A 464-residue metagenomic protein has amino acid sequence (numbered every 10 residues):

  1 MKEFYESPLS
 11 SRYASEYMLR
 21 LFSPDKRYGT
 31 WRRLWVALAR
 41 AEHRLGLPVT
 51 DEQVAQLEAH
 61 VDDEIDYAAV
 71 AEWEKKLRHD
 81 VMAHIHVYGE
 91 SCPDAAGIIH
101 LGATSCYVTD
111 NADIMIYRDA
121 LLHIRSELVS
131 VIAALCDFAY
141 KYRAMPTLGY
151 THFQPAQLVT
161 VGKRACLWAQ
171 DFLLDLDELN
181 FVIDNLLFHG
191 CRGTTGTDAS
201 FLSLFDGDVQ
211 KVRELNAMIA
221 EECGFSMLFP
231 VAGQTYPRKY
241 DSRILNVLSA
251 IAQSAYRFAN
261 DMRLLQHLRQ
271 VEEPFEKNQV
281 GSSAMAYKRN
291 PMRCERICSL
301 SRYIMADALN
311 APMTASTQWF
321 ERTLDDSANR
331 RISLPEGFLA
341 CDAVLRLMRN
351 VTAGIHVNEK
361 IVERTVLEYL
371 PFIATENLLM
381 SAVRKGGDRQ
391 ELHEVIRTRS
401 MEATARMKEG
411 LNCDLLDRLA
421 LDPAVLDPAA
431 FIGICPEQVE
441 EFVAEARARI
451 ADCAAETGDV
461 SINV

Functional and structural regions predicted by a protein language model:
M1-L202, Q210-M218, G281-S282, M292-R296 (+4 more regions): A helix-coil-helix interface module used to build multimeric assemblies and to scaffold catalytic/cofactor sites
Y13-M18, V36, V61-Y67, F275-G281 (+5 more regions): Short acidic (Asp/Glu) and glycine-rich catalytic loops that position anionic groups and cofactors
A39-H43, L378-V383, R397-M401: Amphipathic alpha-helical segments within well-ordered protein domains
T50-E52, R269-F275, R346-V366, H393 (+1 more regions): A glycine-biased, small/acidic residue-tolerant capping/turn segment at secondary-structure junctions
Q56-V61, Q266, F275, V366 (+3 more regions): A general structural motif at alpha-helix termini
E74, D113-R125, Y140, Q154-Q318 (+1 more regions): Charged, flexible cofactor/metal-binding loops and thiol motifs
R192-G196, E276-V280, W319-E321, D325-A328 (+3 more regions): A glycine-rich phosphate-binding loop feature that marks nucleotide/adenosyl-phosphate handling sites
Y303-R389, V395: Long, amphipathic alpha-helical stalk/connector segments used for oligomerization, subunit docking, or mechanical
